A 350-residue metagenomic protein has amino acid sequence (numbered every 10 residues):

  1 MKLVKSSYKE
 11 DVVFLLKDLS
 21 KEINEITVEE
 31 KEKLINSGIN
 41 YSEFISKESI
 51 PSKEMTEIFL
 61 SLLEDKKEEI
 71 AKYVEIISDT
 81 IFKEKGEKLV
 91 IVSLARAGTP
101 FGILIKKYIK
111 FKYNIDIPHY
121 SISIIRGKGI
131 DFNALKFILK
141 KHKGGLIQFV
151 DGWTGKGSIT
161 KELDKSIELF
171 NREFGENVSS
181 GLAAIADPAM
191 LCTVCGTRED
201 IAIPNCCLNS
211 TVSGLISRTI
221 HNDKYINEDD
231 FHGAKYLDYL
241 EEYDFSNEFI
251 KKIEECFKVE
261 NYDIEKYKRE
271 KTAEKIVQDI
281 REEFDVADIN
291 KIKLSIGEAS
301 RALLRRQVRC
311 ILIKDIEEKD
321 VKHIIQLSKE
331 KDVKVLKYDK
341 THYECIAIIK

Functional and structural regions predicted by a protein language model:
M1-L89, K110, N114-K350: Long, low-complexity, Lys/Arg-enriched
G86-G102, I109: Membrane helical hairpin/interfacial module
